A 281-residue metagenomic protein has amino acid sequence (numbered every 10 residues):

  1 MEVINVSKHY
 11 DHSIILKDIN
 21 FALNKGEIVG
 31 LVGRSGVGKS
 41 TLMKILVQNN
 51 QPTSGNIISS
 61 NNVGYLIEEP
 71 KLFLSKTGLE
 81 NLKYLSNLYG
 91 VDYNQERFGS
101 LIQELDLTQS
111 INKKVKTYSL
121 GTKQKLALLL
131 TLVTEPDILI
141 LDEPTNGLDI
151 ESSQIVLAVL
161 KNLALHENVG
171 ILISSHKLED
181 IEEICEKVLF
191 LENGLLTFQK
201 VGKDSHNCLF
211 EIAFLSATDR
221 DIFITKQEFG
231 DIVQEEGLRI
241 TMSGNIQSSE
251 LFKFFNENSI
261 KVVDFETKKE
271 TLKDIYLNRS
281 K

Functional and structural regions predicted by a protein language model:
M1, L16-D18: Conserved structural motif at the start of ABC-family nucleotide-binding domains
V32-R34: The feature captures the beta-strand-to-loop junction immediately N-terminal to the Walker
V47: Helix-to-loop junction immediately C-terminal to a conserved catalytic motif
K83, N87, Y93-S110: Conserved ABC ATPase "signature" region
L139-E143: Catalytic Walker B motif of ABC-type/P-loop ATPase nucleotide-binding domains
L157, K161-T241: ABC transporter nucleotide-binding domain
F210-R279: Short, charged/small-residue-rich alpha-helical element at the C-terminal edge of ABC transporter nucleotide-binding
